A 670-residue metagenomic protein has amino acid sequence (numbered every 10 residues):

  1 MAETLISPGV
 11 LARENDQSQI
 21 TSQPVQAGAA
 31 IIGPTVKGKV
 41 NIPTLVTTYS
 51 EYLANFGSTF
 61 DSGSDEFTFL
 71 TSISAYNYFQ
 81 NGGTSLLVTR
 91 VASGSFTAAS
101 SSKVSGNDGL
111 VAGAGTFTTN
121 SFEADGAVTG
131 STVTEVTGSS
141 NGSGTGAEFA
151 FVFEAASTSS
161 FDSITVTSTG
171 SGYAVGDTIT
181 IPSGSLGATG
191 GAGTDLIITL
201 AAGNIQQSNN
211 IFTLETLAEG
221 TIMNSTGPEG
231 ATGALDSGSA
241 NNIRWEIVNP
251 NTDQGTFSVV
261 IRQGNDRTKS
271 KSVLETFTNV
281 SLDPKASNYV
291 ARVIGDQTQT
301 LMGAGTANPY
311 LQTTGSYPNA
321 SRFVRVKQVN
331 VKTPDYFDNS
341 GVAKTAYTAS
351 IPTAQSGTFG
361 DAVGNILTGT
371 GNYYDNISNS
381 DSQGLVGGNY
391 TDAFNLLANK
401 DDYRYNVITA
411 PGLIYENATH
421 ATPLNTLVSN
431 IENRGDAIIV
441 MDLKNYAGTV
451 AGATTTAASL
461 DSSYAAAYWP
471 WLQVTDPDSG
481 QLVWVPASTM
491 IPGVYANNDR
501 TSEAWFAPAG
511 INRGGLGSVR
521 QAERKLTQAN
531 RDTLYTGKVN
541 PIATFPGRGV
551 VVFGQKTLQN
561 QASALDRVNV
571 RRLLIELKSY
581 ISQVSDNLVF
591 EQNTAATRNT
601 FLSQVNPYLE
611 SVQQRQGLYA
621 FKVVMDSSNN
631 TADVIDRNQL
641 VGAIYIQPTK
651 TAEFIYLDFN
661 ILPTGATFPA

Functional and structural regions predicted by a protein language model:
M1-S105, T116, N209, P250-S258 (+3 more regions): Structured, hydrophobic secondary-structure cores that serve as assembly/anchoring elements
T71, A75, G130-T134, Y173-G184 (+3 more regions): Extended Gly/Ser/Thr-rich low-complexity repeat segments, especially those forming or decorating extracellular
G106, A114-T116, N241-I243: A short, polar beta-strand/turn micro-motif
G113-N204, D236: Conserved, function-critical positions that sit in or immediately flank catalytic and ligand-binding motifs
V152-A156, V248-P250, D626: Short beta-strand micro-motifs enriched in acidic
T213-S237: Extended, Lys/Arg-enriched charged tracts that mediate electrostatic binding to polyanionic substrates
E229-T252, F394-N399: Intrinsically disordered, low-complexity regulatory segments in eukaryotic proteins
